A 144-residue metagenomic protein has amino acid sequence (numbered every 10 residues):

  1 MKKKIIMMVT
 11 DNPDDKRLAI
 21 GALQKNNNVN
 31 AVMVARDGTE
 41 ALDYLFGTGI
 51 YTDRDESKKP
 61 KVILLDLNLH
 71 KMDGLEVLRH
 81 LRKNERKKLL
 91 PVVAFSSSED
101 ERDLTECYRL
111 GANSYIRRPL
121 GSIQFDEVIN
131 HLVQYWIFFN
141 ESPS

Functional and structural regions predicted by a protein language model:
K4-D14, A19-Q24, I63: Conserved acidic segment of CheY-like receiver
V34-V62: Acidic, metal-coordinating helix/loop segments flanking the phosphotransfer/catalytic sites of two-component signaling
D37, D73-E76: Acidic catalytic/metal-coordinating carboxylates
E40, L120-L132, E141: C-terminal output helix
I50, L75-K88: Short amphipathic alpha-helix used as the core "switch/output" element in two-component signaling
L65-L67: Active-site residues of response regulator receiver
H70, D100: The feature encodes the CheY-like receiver
